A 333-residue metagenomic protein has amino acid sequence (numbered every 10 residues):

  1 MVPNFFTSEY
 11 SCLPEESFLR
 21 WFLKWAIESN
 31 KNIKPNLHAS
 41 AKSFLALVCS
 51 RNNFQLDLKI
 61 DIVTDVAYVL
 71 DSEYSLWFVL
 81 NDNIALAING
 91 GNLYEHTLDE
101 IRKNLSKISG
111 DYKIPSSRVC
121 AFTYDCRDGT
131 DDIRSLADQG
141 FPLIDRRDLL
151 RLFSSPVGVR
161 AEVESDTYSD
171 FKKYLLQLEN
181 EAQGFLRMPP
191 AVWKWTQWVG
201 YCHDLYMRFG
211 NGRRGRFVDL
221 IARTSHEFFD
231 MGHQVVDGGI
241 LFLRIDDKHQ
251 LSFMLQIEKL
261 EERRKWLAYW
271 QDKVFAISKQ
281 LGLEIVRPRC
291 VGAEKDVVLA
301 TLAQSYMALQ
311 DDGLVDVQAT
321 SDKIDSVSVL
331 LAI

Functional and structural regions predicted by a protein language model:
M1-I333: Charged, terminal alpha-helix-loop-beta segments that serve as non-catalytic nucleic-acid engagement and/or assembly
